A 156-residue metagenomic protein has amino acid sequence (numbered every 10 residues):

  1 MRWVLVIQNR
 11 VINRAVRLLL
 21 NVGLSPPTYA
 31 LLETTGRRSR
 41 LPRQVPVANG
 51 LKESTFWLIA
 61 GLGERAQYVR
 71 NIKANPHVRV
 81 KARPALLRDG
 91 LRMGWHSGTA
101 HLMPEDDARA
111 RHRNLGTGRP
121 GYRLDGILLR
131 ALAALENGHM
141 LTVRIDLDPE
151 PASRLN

Functional and structural regions predicted by a protein language model:
M1-L24: Extreme N-terminal tail/first-helix region
L18-A30, G36, R130-V143: Low-complexity, charge- and small-residue-enriched intrinsically disordered regions
P27-G61: Short beta-strand segments
G63-P151: Short, structured beta-strand-loop surface elements
